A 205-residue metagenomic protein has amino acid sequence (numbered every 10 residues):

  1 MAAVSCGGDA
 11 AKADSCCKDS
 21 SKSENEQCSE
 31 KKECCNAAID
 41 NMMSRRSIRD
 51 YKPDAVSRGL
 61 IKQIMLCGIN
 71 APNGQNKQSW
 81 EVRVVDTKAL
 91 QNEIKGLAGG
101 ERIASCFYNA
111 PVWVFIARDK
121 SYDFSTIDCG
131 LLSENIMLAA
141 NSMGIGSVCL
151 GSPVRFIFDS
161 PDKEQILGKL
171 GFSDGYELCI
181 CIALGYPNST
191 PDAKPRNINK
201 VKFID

Functional and structural regions predicted by a protein language model:
A2-D205: Acidic, surface-exposed loops and disordered segments
